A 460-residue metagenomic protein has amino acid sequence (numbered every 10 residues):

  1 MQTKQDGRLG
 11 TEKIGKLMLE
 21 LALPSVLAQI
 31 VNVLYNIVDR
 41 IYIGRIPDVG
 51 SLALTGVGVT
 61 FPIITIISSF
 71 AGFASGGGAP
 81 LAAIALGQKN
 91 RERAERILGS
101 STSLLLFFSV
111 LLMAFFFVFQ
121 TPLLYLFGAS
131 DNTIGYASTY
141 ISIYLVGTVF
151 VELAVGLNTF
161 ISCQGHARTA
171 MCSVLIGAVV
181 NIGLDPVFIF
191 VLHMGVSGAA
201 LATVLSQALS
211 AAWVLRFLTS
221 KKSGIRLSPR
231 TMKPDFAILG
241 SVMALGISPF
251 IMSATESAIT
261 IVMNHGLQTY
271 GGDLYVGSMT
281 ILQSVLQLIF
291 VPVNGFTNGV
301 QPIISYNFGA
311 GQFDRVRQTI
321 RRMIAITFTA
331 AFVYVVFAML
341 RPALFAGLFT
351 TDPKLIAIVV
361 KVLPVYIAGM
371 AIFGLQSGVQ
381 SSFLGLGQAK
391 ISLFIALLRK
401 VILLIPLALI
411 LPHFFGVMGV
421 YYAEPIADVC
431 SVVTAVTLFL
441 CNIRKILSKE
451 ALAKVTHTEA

Functional and structural regions predicted by a protein language model:
M1-A22, A82-V149, V191-I247, I304-G369 (+1 more regions): Short alpha-helical transmembrane segments in multi-pass integral membrane proteins
G15-L34, V38, I63-F70, V146 (+5 more regions): Residue-level signal for short hydrophobic patches within transmembrane helices of multi-pass membrane transporters
L19, L34-Y35, A74, F115-F119 (+15 more regions): Residue-level signal for transmembrane alpha-helical positions in Major Facilitator Superfamily
E20-D39, I143, G177, S206-S210 (+2 more regions): Transmembrane helical elements of multi-pass membrane transporters/channels
I30, L34-T55, L124-D131, V187-M194 (+5 more regions): Helix-terminus/linker motif at the lipid-water interface of multi-pass membrane proteins
L54-A114, V151-A170, S278-P342, F373-S392: Small-residue-rich hydrophobic transmembrane alpha-helices
I66, N181-D185, A211-L215, Q287-V291 (+3 more regions): Hydrophobic transmembrane alpha-helices of multi-pass small-molecule transporters
S75, Y144-S162, A170-A178, A199-A212 (+4 more regions): Short runs within selected transmembrane alpha-helices of multi-pass transporters and secretion channels
